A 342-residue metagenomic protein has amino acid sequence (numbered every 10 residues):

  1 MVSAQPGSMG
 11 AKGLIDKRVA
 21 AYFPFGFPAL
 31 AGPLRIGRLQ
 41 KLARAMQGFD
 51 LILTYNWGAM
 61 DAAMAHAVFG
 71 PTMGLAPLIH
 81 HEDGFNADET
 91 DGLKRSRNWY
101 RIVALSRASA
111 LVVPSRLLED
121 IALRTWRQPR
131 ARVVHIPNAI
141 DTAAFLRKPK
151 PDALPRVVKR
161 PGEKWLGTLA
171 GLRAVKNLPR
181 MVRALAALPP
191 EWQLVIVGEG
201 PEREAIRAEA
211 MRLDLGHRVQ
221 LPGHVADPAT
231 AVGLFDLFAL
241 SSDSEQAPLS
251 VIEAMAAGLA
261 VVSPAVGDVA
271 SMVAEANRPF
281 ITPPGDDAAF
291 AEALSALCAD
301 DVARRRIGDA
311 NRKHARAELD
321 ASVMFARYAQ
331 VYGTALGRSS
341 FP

Functional and structural regions predicted by a protein language model:
M1-L34, P201: N-terminal strand-loop element at the rim of the active site of nucleotide-sugar-dependent glycosyltransferases
V2, A260-S263, V273: Short hydrophobic beta-strand element within catalytic cores of glycosyltransferases and related nucleotide-activated
P33-R38, P77, N86-R107, D120: Nucleotide-sugar donor phosphate/pyrophosphate-binding loop at the beta->alpha transition of glycosyltransferases
T54-M60, E82: Short His-centered aromatic/hydrophobic patch
A108-H135, I140-A144: A short, active-site helix/loop in glycosyltransferases that binds the activated sugar's phosphate group
K164, T168-A187, P201-R207, L249 (+2 more regions): A conserved mid-protein helix/loop that constitutes part of the nucleotide-sugar donor-binding site
H224, D243: Aromatic "clamp/platform" in nucleotide-sugar-dependent glycosyltransferases that forms part of the donor/acceptor
E275-A288, A296-D301: Conserved acidic donor-binding segment of nucleotide-sugar-dependent glycosyltransferases
